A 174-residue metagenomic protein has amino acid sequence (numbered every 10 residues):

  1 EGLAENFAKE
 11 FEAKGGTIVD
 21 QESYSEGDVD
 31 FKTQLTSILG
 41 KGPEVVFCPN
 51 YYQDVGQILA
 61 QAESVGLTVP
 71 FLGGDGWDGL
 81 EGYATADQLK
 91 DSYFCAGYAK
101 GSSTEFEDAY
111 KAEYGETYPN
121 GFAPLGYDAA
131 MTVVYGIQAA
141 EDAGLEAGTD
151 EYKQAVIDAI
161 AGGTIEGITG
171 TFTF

Functional and structural regions predicted by a protein language model:
E1-F174: Extracytosolic ligand-binding ectodomains
